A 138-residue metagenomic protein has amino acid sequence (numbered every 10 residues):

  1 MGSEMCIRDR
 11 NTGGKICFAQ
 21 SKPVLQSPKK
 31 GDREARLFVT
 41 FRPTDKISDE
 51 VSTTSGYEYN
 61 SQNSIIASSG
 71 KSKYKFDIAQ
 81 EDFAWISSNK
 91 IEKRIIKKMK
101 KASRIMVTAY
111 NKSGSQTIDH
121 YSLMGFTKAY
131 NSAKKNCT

Functional and structural regions predicted by a protein language model:
S3-E4, R8-T138: A generic "folded-domain core" signal
